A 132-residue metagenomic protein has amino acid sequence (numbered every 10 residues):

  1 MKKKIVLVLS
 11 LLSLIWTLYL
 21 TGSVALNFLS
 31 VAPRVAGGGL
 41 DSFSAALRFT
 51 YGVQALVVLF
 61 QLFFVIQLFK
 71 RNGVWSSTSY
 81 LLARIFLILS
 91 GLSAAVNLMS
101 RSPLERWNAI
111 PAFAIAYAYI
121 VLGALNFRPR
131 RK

Functional and structural regions predicted by a protein language model:
K2-L14: Alpha-helical transmembrane segments and their helix-start/interface "positive-inside/aromatic belt" motifs in integral
I15-Q61: Hydrophobic transmembrane helix segments
A36-D41, S102-I115: Non-cytosolic membrane-interface motifs at loop->transmembrane helix junctions
V57-R71: Canonical alpha-helical transmembrane segments
L68-I85: Loop-to-transmembrane helix junctions at the membrane interface
Y80-V96, I115-A118: Hydrophobic alpha-helical membrane segments
L92-A109, F127: Membrane-helix boundary connector in multi-pass membrane proteins
I115-K132: Membrane-water interface at the C-terminal end of transmembrane alpha helices
